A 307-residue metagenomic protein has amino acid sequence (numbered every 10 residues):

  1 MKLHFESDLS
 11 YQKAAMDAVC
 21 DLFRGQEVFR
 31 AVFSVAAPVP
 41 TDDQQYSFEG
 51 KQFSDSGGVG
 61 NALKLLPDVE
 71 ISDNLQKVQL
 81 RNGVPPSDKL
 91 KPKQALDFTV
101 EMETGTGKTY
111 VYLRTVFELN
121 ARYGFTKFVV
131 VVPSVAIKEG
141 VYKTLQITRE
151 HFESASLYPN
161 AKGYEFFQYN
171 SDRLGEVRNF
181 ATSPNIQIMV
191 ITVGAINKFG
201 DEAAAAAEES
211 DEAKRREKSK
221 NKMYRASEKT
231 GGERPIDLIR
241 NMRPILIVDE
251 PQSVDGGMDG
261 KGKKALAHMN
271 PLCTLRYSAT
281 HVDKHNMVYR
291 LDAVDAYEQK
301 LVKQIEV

Functional and structural regions predicted by a protein language model:
M1-V307: RecA-like P-loop NTPase motor core of helicase/translocase proteins
